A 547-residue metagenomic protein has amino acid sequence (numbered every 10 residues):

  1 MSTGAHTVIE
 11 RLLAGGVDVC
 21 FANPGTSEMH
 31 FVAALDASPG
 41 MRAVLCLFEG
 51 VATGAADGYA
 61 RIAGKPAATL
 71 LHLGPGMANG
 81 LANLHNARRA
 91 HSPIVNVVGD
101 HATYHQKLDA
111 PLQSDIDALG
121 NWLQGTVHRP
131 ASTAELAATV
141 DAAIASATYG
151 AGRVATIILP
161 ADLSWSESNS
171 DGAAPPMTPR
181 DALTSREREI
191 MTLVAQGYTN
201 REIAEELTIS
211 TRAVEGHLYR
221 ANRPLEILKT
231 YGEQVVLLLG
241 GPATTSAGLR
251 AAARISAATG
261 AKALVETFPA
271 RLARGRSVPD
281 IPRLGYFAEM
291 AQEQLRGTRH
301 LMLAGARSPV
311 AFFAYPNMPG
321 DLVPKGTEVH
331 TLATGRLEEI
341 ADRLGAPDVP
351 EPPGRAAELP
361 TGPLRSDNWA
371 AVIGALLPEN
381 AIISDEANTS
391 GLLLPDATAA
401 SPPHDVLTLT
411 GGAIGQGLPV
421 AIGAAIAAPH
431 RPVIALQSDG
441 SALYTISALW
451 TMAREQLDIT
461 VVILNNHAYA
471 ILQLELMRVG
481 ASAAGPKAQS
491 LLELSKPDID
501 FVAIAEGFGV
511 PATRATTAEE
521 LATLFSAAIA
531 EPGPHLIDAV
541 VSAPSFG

Functional and structural regions predicted by a protein language model:
M1-P179, S185, R220-P347, E379 (+1 more regions): N-terminal alpha/beta PP-like core and its mobile active-site loop of ThDP/TPP-dependent enzymes
A5-I9, L13-D18, N23-T26, F31-S38 (+1 more regions): Active-site diphosphate/adenylate-binding microenvironment
V97, H105-S114, N121, A252 (+2 more regions): Thiamine diphosphate
A134, S170, G305-G391, K487-S490 (+3 more regions): Phosphate/pyrophosphate-binding active-site segments
E135, E189, T199, P419 (+1 more regions): Residue-level recognition of oxygen-bearing side chains
M177-Y219: Helix-turn-helix DNA-binding segment
